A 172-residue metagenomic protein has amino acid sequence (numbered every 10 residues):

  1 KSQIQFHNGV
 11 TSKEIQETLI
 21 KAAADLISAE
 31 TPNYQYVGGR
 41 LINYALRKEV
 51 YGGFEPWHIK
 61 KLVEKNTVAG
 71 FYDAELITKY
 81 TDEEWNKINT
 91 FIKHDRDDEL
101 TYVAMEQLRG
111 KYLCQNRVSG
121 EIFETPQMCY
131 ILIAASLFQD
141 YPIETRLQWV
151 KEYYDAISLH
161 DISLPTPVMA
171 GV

Functional and structural regions predicted by a protein language model:
K1-V172: Extended catalytic cores of very large enzyme megasubunits
